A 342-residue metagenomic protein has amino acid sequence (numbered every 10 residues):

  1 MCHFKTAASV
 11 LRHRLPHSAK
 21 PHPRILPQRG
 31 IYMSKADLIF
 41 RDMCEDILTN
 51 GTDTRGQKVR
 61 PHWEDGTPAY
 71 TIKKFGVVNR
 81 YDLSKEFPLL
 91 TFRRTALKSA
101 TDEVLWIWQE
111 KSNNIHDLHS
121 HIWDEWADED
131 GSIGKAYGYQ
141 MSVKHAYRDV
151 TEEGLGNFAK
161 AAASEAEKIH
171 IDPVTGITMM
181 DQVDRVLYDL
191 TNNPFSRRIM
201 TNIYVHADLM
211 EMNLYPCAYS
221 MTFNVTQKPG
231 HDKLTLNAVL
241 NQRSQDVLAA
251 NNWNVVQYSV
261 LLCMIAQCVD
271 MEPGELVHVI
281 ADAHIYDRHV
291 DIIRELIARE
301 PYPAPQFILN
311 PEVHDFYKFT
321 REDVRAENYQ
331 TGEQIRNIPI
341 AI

Functional and structural regions predicted by a protein language model:
A7-V10, A19: Acidic, Ala/Val/Gly-enriched low-complexity intrinsically disordered segments
R14-Y32: Short, Lys/Arg-enriched N-terminal segments with co-localized hydrophobic residues within the first ~10-30 amino acids
R29-I342: Terminal, non-catalytic protein-protein interaction segments that mediate quaternary/complex assembly
